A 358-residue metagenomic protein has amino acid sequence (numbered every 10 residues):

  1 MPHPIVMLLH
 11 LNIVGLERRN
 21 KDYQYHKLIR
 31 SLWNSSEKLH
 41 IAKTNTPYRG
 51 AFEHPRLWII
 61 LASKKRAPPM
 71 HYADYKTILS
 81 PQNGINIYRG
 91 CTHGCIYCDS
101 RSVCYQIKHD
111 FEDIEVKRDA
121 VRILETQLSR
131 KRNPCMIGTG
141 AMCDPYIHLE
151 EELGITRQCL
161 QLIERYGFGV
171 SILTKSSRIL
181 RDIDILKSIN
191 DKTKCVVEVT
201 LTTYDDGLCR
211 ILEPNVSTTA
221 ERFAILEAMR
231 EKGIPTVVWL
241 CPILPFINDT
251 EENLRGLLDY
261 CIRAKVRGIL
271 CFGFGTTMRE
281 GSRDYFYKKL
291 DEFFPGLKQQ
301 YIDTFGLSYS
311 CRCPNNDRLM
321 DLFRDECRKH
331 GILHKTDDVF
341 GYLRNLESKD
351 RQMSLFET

Functional and structural regions predicted by a protein language model:
L11: Short polybasic linear motifs
G15-R19, H26-D74, E252-T358: Auxiliary Fe-S-binding modules of radical SAM enzymes
Y48, F52, R56-E198, T202-R210 (+2 more regions): Conserved Radical SAM active-site core
L153-G154, K187-V199, N248-A264, L290-F293: Short, electropositive alpha-helical surface patch
G167-F168, I234, V266: A structural motif
K187-N190, L226-E231, R324, R328: Surface-exposed amphipathic alpha-helices with a cationic face
Y204-D206, E213-N215, A228-T250, G273-T276: Conserved strand-turn element in the central/C-terminal portion of the radical SAM core barrel that lines
